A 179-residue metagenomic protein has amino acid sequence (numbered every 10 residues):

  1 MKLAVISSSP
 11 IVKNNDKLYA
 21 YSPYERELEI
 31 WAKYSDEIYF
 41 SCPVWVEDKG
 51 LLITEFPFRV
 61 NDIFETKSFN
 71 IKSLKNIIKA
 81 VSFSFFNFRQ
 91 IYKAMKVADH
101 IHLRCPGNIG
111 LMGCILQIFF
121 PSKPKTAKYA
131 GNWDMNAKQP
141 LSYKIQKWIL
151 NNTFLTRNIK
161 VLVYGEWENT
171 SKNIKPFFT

Functional and structural regions predicted by a protein language model:
M1-L51, L155-T156: N-terminal subdomain of nucleotide-sugar transferases
I11-N14, K72-L74, K128-P140: A short, histidine- and acid-enriched strand-loop-helix "catalytic/donor-clamping" loop that lines the nucleotide-sugar
S35, V60, V97-D99, N158: Short, well-ordered alpha-helix to beta-strand connector turns
E37-L74: N-terminal strand-loop element at the rim of the active site of nucleotide-sugar-dependent glycosyltransferases
N70-I101, G110-M112, W148: An amphipathic, basic-hydrophobic alpha-helix
H100-P121, A127-W133, Y143, G165-I174: An aromatic- and histidine-rich active-site surface loop
D134, L141-T179: Donor nucleotide-sugar binding/catalytic pocket of nucleotide-sugar-dependent glycosyltransferases
